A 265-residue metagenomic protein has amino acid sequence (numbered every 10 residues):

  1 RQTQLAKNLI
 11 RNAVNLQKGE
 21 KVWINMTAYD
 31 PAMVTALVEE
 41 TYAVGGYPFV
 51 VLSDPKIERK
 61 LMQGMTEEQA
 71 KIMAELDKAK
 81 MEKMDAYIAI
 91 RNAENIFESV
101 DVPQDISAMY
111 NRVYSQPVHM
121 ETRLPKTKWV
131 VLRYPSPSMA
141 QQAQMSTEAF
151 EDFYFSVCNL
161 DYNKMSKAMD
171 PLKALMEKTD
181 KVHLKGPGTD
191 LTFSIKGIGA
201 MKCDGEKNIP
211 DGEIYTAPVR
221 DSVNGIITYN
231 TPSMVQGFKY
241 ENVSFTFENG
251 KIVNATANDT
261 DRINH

Functional and structural regions predicted by a protein language model:
R1-G225: Active-site bordering "gate/hinge" segments that shape substrate access to catalytic or cofactor-binding pockets
H183, N242-S244: Short, surface-exposed charged micro-motifs
F193, F245-F247: Broad, structure-driven detector of short, well-ordered beta-strand segments within folded domains
G199-A200, S233-V235, D259-R262: Short, catalytically relevant binding-site loops at active-site mouths
V219-F238, N242: Structured beta-strand/loop patches that form or line metal/cofactor-binding pockets in enzymes
E248-H265: C-terminal, non-catalytic macromolecule-binding modules
